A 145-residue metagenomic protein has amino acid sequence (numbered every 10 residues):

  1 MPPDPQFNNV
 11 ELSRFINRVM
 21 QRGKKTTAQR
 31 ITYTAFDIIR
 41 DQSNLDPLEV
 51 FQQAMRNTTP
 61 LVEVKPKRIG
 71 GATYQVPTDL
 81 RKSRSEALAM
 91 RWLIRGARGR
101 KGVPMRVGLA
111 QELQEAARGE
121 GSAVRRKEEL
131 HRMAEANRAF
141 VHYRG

Functional and structural regions predicted by a protein language model:
M1-R22, T26-Q29, Y33-G145: Strongly charged
